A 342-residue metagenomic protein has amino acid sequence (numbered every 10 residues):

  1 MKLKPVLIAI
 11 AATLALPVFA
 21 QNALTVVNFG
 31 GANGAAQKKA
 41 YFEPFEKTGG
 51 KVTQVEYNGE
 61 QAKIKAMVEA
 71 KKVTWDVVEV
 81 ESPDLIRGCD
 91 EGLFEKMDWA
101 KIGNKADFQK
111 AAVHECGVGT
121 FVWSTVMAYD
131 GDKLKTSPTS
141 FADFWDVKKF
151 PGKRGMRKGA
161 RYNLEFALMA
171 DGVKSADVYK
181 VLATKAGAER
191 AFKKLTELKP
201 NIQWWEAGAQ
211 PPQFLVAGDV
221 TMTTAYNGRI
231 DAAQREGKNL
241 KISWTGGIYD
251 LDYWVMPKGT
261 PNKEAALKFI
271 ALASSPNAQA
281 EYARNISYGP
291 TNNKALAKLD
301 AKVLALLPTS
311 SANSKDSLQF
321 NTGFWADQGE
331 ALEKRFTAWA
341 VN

Functional and structural regions predicted by a protein language model:
L16-A20: Sec/Tat signal peptide C-region and signal peptidase I cleavage site
Q21-G88: Early extracytoplasmic/lumenal segment of secretory-pathway proteins
G31-A36, V73-W75, V80-P212, V216: Extracytoplasmic ligand-binding site segments that recognize negatively charged/polar headgroups
L85-R87, M222-N239: A ligand-binding cleft/hinge motif common to bilobed small-molecule-binding domains
D107, W123-T125, A188-E197, Q234-T260 (+1 more regions): Periplasmic-binding protein-like
V126-K133, L168-A170, L251-A265, L272 (+2 more regions): A bilobed periplasmic-binding-protein/Venus flytrap-type ligand-binding module shared by bacterial periplasmic
K149-N163, A273-A295: Periplasmic-binding protein-like
A280-N342: C-terminal capping/gating helix-and-loop segments adjacent to ligand/active sites or protein-protein/ligand interfaces
